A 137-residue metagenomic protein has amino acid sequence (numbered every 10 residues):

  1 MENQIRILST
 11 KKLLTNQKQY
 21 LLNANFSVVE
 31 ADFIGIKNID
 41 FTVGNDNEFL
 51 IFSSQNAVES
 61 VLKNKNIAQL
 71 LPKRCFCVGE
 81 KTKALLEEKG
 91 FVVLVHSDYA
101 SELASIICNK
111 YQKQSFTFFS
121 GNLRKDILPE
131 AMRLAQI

Functional and structural regions predicted by a protein language model:
M1-I137: Signature of uroporphyrinogen-III synthase
